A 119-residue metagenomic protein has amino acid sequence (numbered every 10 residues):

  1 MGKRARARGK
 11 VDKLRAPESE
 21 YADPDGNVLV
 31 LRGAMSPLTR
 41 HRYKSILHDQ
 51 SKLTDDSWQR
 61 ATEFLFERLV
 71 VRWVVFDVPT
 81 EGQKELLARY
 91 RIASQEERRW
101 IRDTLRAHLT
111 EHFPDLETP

Functional and structural regions predicted by a protein language model:
M1-L14, H41-S45: Short Lys/Arg-rich cationic patches that frequently serve as NLS/NoLS or arginine-rich RNA/DNA-binding motifs
L14-A16, E63: A general secondary-structure signal for short beta-strands and their flanking turns/coil in non-transmembrane regions
A16-G26: Short acidic-hydrophobic surface loop/beta-edge motif
R32-P119: Short, surface-exposed, charged amphipathic helix/loop patches that serve as local interaction elements
